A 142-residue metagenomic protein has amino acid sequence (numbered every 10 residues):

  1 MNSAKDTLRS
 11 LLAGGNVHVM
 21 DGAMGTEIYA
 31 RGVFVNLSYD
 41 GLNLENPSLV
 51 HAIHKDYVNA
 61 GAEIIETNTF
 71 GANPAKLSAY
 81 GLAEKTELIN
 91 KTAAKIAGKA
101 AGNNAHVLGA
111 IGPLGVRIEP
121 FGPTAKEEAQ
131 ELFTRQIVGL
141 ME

Functional and structural regions predicted by a protein language model:
M1-E142: Domain-level signal for soluble alpha/beta catalytic cores
